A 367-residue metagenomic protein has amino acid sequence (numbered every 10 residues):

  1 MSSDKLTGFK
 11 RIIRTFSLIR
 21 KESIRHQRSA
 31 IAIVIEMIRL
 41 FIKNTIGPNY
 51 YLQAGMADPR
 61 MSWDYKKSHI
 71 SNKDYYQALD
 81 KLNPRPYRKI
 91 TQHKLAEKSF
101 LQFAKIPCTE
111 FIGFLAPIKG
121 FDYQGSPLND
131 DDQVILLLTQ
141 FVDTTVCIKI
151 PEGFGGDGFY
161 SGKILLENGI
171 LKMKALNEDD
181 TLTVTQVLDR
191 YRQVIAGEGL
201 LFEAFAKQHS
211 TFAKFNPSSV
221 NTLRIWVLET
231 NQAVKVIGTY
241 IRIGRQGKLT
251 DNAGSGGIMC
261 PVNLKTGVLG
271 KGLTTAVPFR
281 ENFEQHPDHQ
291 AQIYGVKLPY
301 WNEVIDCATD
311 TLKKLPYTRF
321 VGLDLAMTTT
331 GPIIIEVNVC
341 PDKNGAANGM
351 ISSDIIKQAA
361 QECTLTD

Functional and structural regions predicted by a protein language model:
G8-Q140, G153-F154, A308: Conserved N-proximal alpha/beta basic substrate-recognition cap immediately N-terminal to, or forming the N-lobe
K94-S219: Active-site nucleotide/adenylate-binding loops and adjacent lid/helix of ATP-dependent enzymes
L115, I150-E152, A204-A206, V227-E229 (+3 more regions): Short, flexible loop/turn elements at secondary-structure junctions
V134-I135, T211-K214, T309-L312, V321-D324: Generic recognition of flexible, low-complexity loop/linker segments
D143-T145, G199, V220-R224, V236 (+2 more regions): Extracellular structured ligand-interaction cores
F154, K163-N168, E229-A233, L264-T266 (+1 more regions): Short acidic-glycine loop/turn motifs at beta-strand connectors
A175-I195, K214-N216, V220-E303: ATP-dependent carboxylate/phosphate-activation module, predominantly the ATP-grasp catalytic core and closely related
F279-T309, K313-F320, M327-D367: C-terminal active-site "lid" helix and adjoining low-complexity regulatory extension at the edge of ATP-using catalytic
